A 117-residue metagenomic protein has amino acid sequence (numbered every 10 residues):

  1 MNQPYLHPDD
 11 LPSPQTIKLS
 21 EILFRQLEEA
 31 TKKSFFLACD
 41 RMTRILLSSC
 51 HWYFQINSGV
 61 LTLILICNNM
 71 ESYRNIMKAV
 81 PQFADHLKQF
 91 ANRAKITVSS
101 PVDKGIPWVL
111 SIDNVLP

Functional and structural regions predicted by a protein language model:
M1-R44, S49-N57, K88, P101-S111: N-terminal presequence-like segments and adjacent domain-start helices
V60-L61, A94: Short coil/turn segments at beta-strand junctions that form active-site/ligand-binding loops
L61-N68: Short, aliphatic-rich beta-strand segments
N68-N69, P101: Structural motif
E71-K95: Short, non-transmembrane amphipathic alpha-helical segments
D113-P117: STAS-like cytosolic regulatory interaction modules
